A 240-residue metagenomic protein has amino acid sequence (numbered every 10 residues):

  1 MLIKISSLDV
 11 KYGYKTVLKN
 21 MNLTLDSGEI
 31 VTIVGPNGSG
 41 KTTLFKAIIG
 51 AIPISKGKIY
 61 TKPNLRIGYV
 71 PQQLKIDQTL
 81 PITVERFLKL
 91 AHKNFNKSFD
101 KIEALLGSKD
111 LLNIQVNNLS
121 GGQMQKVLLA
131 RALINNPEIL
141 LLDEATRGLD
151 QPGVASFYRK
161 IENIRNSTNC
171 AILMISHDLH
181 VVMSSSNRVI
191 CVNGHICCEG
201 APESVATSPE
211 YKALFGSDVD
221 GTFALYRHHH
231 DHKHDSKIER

Functional and structural regions predicted by a protein language model:
K97-L111: Conserved ABC ATPase "signature" region
Q115-L119, Q123: Conserved ABC ATPase signature
L140-D143: Catalytic Walker B motif of ABC-type/P-loop ATPase nucleotide-binding domains
S176-H177: H-loop/switch region of ABC-family ATPase nucleotide-binding domains
V189-A201: H-loop (His-switch) and adjacent beta-strand-loop-beta switch element of ABC-type ATPase nucleotide-binding domains
L214-R240: ABC ATPase nucleotide-binding domains
